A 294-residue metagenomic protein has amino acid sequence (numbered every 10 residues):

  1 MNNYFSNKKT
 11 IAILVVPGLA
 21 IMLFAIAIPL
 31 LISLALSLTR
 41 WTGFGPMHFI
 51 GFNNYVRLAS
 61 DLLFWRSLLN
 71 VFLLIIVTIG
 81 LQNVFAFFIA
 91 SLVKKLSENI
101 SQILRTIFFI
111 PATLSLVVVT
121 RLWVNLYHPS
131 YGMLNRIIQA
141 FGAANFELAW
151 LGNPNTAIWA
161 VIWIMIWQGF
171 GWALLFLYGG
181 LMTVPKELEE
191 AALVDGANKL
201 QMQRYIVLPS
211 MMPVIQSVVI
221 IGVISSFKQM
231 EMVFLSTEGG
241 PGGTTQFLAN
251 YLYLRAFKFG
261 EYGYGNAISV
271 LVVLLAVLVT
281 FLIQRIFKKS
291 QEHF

Functional and structural regions predicted by a protein language model:
N3-F294: A structural signal for multi-pass alpha-helical bundles of membrane permease subunits that mediate small-molecule
